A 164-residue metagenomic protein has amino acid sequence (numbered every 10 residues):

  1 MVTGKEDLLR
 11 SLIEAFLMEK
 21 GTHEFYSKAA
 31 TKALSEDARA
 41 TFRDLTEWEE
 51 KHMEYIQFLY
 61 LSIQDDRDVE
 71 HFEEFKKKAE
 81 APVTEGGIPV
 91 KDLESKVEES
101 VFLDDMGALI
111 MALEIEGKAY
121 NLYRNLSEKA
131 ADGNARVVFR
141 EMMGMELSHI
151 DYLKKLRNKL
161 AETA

Functional and structural regions predicted by a protein language model:
M1-A164: Non-heme di-metal
